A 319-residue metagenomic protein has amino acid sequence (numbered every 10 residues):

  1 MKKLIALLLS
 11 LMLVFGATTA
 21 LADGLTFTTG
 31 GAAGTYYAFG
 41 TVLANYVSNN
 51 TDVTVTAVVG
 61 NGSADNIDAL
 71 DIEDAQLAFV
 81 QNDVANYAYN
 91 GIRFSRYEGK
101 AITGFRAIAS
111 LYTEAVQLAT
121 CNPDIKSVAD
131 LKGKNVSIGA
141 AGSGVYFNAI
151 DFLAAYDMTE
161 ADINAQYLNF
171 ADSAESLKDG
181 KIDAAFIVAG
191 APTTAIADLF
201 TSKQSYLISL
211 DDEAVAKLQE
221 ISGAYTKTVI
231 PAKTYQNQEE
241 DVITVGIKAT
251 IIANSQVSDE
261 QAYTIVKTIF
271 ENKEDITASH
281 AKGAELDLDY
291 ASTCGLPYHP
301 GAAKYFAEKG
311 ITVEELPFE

Functional and structural regions predicted by a protein language model:
M1-L8: Positively charged n-region of N-terminal signal peptides that target proteins for export
T18-A22: Sec/Tat signal peptide C-region and signal peptidase I cleavage site
D23-N49, V53-T56, E114-D179, S292 (+1 more regions): Bilobed "Venus flytrap"/periplasmic-binding protein-like clamshell domains and structurally analogous long
F39, D172-A174, D179, A189-L207 (+2 more regions): An extracytoplasmic/periplasmic, membrane-proximal ligand-sensing/linker region
D71-A107: N-terminal segment of the mature folded domain
N82-V84, I92-R96, K100, E160-I251 (+1 more regions): Pocket-lining segment of extracytoplasmic ligand-binding domains
G133-D151, A224-G295: Ligand-binding clefts/hinges and TM-proximal coupling segments of bilobed small-molecule sensing domains
